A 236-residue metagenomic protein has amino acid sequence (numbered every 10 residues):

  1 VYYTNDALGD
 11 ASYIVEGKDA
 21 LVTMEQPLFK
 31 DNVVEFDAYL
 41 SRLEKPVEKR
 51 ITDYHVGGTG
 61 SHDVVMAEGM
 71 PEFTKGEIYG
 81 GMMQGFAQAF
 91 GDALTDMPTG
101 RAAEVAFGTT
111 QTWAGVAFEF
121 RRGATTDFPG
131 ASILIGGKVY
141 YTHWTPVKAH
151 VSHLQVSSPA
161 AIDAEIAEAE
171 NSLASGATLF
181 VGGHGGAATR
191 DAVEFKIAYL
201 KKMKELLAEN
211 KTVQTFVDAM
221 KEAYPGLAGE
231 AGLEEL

Functional and structural regions predicted by a protein language model:
V1-R42, A131-W144: Conserved beta-strand hairpin/beta-sheet module of binuclear metal-dependent hydrolase folds, prominently
G9, K30-N32, T52-G60, P71-K75 (+3 more regions): Active-site environment of divalent metal-dependent phosphoester hydrolases
E16-M24, P146-S152, K196-K201: Acidic/histidine-rich, surface-exposed loop or edge segments in extracytoplasmic proteins
D19-A20, K30-F73, S175: Active-site metal-binding motif and surrounding structural segment of the metallo-beta-lactamase
E72-G130: Metallo-beta-lactamase
A117-S175, A188: Active-site-proximal loop/helix segments of hydrolase catalytic cores
D163-A219, A223-G226: Divalent-metal (often Zn2+) His-rich catalytic cores of metallo-beta-lactamase-fold enzymes
G229-L236: Short, amphipathic C-terminal "tail helix"
